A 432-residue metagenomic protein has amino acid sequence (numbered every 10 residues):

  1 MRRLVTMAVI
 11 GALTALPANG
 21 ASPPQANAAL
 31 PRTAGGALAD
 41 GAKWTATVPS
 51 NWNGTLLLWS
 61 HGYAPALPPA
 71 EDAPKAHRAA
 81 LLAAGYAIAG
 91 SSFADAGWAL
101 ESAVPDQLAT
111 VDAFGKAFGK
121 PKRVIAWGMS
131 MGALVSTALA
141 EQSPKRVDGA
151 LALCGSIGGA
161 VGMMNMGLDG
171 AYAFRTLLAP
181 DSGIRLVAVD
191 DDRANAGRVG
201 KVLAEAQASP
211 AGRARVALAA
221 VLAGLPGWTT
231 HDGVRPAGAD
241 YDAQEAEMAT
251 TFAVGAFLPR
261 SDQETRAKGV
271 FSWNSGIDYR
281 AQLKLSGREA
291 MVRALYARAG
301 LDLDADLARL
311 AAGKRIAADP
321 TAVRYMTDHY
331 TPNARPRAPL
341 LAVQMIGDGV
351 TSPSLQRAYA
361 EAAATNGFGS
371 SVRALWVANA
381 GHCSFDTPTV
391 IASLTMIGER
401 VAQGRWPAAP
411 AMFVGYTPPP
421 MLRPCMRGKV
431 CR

Functional and structural regions predicted by a protein language model:
S22-W52, A308-R315: N-terminal cap/lid segment of alpha/beta-hydrolase-fold proteins
N51, A109-S130, R146: Gly/Ser-rich "nucleophile elbow"/oxyanion-hole loop immediately N-terminal to the catalytic nucleophile in hydrolases
G54-Y63: Short beta-strand element of the alpha/beta-hydrolase
R78-G97: Conserved alpha/beta-hydrolase
R123-A179: Primarily recognizes the serine-hydrolase "nucleophile elbow" in alpha/beta-hydrolase and SGNH/GDSL folds
S156-Y330: Accessory cap/linker subdomain of secreted extracellular hydrolases
A342-Q344: Short beta-strand/loop motif that positions the catalytic acidic residue of the alpha/beta-hydrolase fold
V350-L355: Conserved alpha/beta-hydrolase "acid-adjacent" motif
